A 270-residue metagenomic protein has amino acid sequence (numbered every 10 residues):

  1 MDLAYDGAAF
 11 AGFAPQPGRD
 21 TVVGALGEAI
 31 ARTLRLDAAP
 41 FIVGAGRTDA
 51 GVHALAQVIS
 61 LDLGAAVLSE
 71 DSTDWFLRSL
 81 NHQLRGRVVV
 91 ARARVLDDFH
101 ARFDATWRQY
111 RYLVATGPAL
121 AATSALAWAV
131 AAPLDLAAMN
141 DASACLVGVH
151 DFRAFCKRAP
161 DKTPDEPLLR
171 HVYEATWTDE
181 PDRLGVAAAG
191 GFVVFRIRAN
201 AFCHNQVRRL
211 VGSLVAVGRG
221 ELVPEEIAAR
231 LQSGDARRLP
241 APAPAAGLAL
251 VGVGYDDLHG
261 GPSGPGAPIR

Functional and structural regions predicted by a protein language model:
M1-R270: Structured-RNA-binding interfaces characteristic of tRNA pseudouridine synthases
